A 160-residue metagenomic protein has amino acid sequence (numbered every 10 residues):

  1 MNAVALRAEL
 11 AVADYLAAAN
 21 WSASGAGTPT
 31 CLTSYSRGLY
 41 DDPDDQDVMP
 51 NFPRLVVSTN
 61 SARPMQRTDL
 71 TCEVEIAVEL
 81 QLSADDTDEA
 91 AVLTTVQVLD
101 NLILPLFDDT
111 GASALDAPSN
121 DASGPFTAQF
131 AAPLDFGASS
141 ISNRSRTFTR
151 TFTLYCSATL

Functional and structural regions predicted by a protein language model:
M1-T68, T110-A132: Small/polar-rich, solvent-exposed N-terminal microdomains that initiate assembly or binding
N2-L6, E89-L93, S142: Charge-dense, low-complexity intrinsically disordered segments
R7, T94, V98, T147-T149: Residues forming well-ordered secondary-structure scaffolds
A11, D41, S58, I103 (+2 more regions): General helical structural elements
Y15, S58, T94-P105, Q129-A132 (+1 more regions): Surface-exposed, low-hydrophobicity beta-strand/loop segments enriched in small/polar/acidic residues
R67-E73, Q81-A112: Extracellular/virion structural assembly segments
D69-D86, R144-A158: Oligomerization/assembly interface segments of phage tail-like spikes and tubes
N120, P125-L160: Glycine-rich, aromatic-bearing surface loops/beta-hairpins
